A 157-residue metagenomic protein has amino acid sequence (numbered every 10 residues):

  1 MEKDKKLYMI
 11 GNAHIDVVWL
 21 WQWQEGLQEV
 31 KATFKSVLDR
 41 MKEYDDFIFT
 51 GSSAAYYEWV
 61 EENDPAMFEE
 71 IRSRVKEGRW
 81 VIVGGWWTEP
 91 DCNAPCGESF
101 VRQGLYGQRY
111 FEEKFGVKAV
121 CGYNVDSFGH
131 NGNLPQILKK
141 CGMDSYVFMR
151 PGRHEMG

Functional and structural regions predicted by a protein language model:
M1-G157: Carbohydrate-active enzymes and regulators
